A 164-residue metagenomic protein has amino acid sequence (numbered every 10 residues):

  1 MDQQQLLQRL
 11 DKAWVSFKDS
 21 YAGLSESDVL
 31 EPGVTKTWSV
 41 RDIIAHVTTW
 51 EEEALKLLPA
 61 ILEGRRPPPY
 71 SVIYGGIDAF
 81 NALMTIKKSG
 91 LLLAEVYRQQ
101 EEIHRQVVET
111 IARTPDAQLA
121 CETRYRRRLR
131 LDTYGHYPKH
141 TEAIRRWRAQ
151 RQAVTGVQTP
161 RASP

Functional and structural regions predicted by a protein language model:
M1-S16: Extreme N-terminal tail/first-helix region
Q3, I86-G90, E122, R126: A short, mixed-charge helix-start or loop-turn motif at secondary-structure junctions
R9, G76-A117: Acidic/histidine-rich alpha-helical segments that form the ligand environment of transition-metal centers
D11, L30-A79, R113-P164: Short, contiguous alpha-helical
S16, S20-D28: N-terminal first-folded block
